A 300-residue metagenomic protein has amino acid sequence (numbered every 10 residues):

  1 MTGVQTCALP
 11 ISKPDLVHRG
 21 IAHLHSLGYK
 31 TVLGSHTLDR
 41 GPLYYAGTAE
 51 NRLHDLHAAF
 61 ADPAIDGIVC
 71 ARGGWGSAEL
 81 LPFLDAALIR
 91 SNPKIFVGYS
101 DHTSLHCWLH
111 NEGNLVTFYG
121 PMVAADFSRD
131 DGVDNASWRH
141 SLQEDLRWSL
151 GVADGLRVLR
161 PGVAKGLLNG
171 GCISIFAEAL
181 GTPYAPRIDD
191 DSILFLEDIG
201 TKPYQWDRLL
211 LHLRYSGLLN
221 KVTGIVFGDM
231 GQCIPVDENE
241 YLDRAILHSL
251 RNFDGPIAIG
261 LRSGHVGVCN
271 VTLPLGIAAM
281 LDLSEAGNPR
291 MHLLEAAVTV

Functional and structural regions predicted by a protein language model:
T2-G3, C7-L9: Short, small-residue-biased leader/transition segments that mark boundaries at the very start of proteins
S12-H23, V163, L167-I199: Conserved beta-alpha junction segments in alpha/beta enzyme cores
H25-P42, S192-L196: Short beta-strand elements in bilobed, periplasmic/extracellular small-molecule ligand-binding domains
H36-N92: N-terminal small/polar loop signature for handling phosphorylated ligands or for N-terminal nucleophile
L84-W108, V116-M122, N252-I257: Short, acidic/small-residue loops that bind anionic groups at enzyme active sites
N114-A177, G181: Conserved anion/nucleotide-ligand pocket segment
R187-L242: Internal helical hairpin/lid segments
D229, C233-V300: ATP/nucleoside-binding phosphotransfer catalytic cores, i.e., glycine-rich phosphate-binding loops
